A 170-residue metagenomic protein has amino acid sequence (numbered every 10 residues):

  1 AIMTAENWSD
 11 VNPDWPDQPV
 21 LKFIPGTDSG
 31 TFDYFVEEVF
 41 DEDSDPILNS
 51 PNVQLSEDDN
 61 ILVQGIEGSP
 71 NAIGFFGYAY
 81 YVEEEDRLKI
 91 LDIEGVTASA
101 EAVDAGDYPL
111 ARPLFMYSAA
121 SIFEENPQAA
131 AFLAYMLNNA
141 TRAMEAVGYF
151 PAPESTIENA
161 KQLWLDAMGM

Functional and structural regions predicted by a protein language model:
A1-M170: Flexible loop/hinge segments at secondary-structure junctions
